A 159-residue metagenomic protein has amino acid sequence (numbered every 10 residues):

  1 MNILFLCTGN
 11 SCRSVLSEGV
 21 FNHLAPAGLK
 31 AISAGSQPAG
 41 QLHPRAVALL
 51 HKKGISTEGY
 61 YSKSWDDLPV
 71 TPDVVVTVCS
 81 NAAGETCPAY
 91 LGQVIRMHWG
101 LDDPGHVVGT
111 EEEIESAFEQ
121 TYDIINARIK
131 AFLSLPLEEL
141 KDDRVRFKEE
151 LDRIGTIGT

Functional and structural regions predicted by a protein language model:
M1-L68: Conserved active-site segments centered on acidic
S11, S80-A83, D103: Short glycine-rich anion-binding loops that position phosphate/pyrophosphate groups of nucleotides and phosphorylated
G35, C79, G100-D102: Residues at the C-termini of beta-strands that transition into short coil/loop
S36-P38, A82, E138: Short histidine/acidic/glycine/proline-rich micro-motifs that form metal- and phosphate-coordinating active-site loops
T57, A82-T86: Glycine-rich nucleotide phosphate-binding loop and flanking beta-alpha elements of Rossmann-like dinucleotide-binding
D73: Conserved acidic residues
T86-T159: Phosphate-binding/catalytic loops
